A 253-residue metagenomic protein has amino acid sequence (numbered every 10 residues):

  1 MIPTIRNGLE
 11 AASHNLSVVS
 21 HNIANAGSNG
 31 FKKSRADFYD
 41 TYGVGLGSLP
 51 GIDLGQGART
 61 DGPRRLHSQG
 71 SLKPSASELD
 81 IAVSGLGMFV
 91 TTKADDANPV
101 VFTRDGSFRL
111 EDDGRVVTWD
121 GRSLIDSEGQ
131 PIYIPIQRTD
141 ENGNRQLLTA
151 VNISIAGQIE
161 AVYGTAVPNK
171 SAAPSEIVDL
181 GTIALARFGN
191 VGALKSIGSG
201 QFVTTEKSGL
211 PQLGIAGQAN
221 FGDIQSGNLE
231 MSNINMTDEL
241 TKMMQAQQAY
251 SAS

Functional and structural regions predicted by a protein language model:
M1-Q130, Q137-A252: Amphipathic alpha-helical polymerization modules
